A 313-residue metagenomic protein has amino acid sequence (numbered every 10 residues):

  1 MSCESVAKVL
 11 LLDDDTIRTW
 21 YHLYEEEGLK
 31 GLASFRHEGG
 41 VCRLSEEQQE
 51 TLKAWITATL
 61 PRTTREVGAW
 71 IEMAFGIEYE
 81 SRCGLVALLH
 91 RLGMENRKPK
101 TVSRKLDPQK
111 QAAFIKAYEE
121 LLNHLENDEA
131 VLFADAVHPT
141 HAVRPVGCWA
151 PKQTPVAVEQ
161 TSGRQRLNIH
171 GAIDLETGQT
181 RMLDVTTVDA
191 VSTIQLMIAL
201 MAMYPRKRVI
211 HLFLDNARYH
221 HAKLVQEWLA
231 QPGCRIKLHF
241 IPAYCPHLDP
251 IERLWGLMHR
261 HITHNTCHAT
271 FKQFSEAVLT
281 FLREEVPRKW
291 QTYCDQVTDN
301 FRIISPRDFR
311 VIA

Functional and structural regions predicted by a protein language model:
E4-L11, V67, I71: Short alpha-helical "recognition helix" segments of helix-turn-helix
D13-R18, E80-S81: Short coil turns linking two alpha-helices in DNA-binding domains
S34-V41, A87-L125, V143-P151: Basic, flexible linker segments flanking DNA-binding modules in nucleic acid-interacting mobile-element proteins
R36-S81, L125: A short, amphipathic alpha-helix used for macromolecular contacts
G84, D128-E129, I251-A313: C-terminal anion-handling pockets and recognition modules
P108, L214-N216, K223, H239-T263 (+1 more regions): RNase H-like two-metal-ion nuclease catalytic core shared by retroviral integrases and related mobile-element nucleases
A113-I198, D299, I303-A313: Extended, low-complexity cationic-aromatic segments
P155-S162, A230-P250, T266-C267: RNase H-like polynucleotidyl transferase catalytic core
